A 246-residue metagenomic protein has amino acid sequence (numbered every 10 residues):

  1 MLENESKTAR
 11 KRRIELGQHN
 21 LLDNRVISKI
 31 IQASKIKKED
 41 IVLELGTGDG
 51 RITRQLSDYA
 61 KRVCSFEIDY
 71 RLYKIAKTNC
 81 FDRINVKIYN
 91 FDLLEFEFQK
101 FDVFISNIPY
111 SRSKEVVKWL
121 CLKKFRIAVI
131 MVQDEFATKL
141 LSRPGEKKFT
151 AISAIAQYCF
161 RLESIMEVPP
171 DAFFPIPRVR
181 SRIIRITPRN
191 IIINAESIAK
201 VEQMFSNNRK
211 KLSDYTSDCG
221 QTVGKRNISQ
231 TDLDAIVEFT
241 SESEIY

Functional and structural regions predicted by a protein language model:
M1-Q203, T231-E244: Catalytic cores of RNA-modifying enzymes
Q203-Y246: C-terminal lobe and adjacent flexible extensions of AdoMet/dcAdoMet transferase-like proteins
